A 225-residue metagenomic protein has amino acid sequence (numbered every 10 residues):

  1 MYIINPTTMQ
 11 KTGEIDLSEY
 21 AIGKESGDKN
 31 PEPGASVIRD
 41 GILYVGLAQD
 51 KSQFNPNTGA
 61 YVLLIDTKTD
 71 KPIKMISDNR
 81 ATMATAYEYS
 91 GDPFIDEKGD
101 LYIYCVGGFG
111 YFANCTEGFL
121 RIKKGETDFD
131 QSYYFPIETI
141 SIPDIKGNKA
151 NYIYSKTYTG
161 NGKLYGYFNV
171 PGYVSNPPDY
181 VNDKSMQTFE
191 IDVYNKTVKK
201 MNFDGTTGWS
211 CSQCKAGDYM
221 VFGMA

Functional and structural regions predicted by a protein language model:
M1, D50-F54, G108-F112, V170-P177: Short glycine/acidic-enriched loop and turn motifs that connect beta-strands
Y2-M9, N57-D70, C115-D128, Y180-Y194: Beta-propeller blade signature
N5, K11-S26, K71-R80, D128-D144 (+2 more regions): Beta-propeller fold detector
S18-A84, E97: Solenoidal tandem-repeat scaffolds enriched in leucines and small polar residues
S26-A35, M83-P93, T139-T159, G205-G217: Repeated scaffold domains used in trafficking and secretory/extracellular systems, primarily beta-propellers
G41-V45, K98-Y104, N161-G166, D218-V221: Entry beta-strands of beta-propeller and related beta-repeat scaffolds
Y87, D100-F129: Beta-propeller domains
G147-M224: Loop/turn-rich, solvent-exposed surfaces of beta-rich toroidal or solenoidal domains
